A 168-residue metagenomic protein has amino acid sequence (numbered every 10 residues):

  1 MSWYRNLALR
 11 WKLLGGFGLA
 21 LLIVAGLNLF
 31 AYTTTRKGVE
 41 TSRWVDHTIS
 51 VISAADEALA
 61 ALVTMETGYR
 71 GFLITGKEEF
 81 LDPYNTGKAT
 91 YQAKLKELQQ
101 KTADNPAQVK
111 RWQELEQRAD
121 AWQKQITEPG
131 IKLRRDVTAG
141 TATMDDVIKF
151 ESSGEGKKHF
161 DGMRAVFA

Functional and structural regions predicted by a protein language model:
M1-L19: Positive-inside N-terminal membrane-insertion signal
S2, R36-S50, T86, A93 (+1 more regions): Polar/charged heptad-repeat coiled-coil helices used as signal-transmission/dimerization stalks
Y4, A8, V24, W44-H47 (+2 more regions): Alpha-helix initiation/capping motif
L13-M65, K101-A119: Amphipathic alpha-helical segments and their boundaries
W44, L73-I74: Alpha-solenoid HEAT/Armadillo repeat architecture
A61, F72, L81-V166: Heptad-repeat alpha-helical coiled-coil/4-helix-bundle sensor or tether segments in soluble regions
G76-E78: Short loop-to-helix capping motifs
